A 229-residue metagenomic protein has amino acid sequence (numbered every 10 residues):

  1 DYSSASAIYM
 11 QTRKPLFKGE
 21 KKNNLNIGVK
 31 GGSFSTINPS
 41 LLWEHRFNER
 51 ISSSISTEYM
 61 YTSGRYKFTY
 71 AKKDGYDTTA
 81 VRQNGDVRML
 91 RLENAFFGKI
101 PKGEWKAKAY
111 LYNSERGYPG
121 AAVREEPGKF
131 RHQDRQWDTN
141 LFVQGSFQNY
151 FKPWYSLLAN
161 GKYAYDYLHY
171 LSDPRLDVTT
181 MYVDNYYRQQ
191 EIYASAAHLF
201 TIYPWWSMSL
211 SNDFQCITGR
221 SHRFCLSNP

Functional and structural regions predicted by a protein language model:
D1-G28, I37-W43: N-terminal periplasmic accessory domains that precede and gate Gram-negative outer-membrane beta-barrel machines
Y2-S4, K30, S35-P39, D86-L90 (+4 more regions): Residues that define the transmembrane beta-barrel architecture of outer-membrane proteins
K21-L25, I37, E49-S53, L90 (+4 more regions): Outer-envelope beta-barrel architecture signal
I27-G31, L41, I55-Y61, A107-N113 (+2 more regions): Transmembrane beta-barrel strands of outer-membrane/channel proteins
S33-T36, R50-R65, N84-L92: Gram-negative/organellar outer-membrane beta-barrel architecture
L41-H45, L92-G98, V143-N149, A194-F200: Residues on the lipid-exposed face of transmembrane beta-strands in outer-membrane beta-barrel proteins
T62-F68, T79-M89, K102-L157, Y163-Q189: Flexible loop and strand-edge segments within Gram-negative outer membrane beta-barrel domains
W206-P229: Signature of Gram-negative outer-membrane beta-barrel scaffolds
